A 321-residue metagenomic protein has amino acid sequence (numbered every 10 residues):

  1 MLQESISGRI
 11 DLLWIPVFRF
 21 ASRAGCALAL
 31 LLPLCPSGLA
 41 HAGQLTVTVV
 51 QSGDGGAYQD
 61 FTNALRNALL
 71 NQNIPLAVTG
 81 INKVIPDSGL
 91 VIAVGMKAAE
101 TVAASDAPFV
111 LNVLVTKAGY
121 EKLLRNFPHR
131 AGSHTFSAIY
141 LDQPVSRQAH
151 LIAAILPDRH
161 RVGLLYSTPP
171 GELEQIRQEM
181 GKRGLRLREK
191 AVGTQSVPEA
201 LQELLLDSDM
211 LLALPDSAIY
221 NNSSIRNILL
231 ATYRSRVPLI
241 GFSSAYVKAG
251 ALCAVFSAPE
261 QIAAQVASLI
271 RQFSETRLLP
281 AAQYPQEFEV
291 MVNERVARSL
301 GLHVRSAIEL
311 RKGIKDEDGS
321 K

Functional and structural regions predicted by a protein language model:
M1-F20: N-terminal secretory signal peptides that target proteins for export/translocation
S5, L12, A29-L32, A153: Generic N-terminal simple sequence motifs
R23-P36: Bacterial N-terminal signal peptides
H41-K321: Short hydrophobic alpha-helices and adjacent helix-cap/hinge residues
